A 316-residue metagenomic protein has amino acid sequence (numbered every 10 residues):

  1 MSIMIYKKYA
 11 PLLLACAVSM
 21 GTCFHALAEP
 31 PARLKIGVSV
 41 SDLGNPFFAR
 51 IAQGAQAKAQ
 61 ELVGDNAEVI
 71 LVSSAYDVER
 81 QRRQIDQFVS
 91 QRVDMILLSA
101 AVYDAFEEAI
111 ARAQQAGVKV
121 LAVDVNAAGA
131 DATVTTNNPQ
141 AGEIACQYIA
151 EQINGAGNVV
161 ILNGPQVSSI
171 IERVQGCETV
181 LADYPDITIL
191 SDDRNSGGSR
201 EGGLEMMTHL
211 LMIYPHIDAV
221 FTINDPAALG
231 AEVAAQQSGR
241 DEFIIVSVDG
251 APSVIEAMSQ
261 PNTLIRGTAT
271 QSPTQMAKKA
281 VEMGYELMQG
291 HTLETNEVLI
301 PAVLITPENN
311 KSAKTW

Functional and structural regions predicted by a protein language model:
S2-L13: Bacterial N-terminal signal peptides that target proteins for export
I5-Y6, L27-W316: A residue-level marker of the well-folded mature domains of exported/periplasmic proteins
L13-T22: Bacterial N-terminal signal peptides
